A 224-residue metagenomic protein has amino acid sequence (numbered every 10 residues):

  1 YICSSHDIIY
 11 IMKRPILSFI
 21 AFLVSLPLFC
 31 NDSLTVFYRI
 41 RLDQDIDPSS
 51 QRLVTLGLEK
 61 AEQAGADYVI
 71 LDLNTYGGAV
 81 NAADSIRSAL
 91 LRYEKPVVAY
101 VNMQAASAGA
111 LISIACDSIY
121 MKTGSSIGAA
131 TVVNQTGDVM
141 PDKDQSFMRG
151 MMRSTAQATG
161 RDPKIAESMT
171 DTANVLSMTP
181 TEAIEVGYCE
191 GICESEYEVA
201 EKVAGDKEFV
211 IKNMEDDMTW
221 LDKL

Functional and structural regions predicted by a protein language model:
Y1-S4, I8: Short, positively charged and aromatic/hydrophobic N-terminal segments
I11-M12, F147: Intrinsically disordered, low-complexity sequence elements enriched in Ser/Thr/Gly/Pro
K13-F22: Sec-dependent signal peptide recognition, specifically the positively charged N-region followed immediately by
A21-C30: Hydrophobic h-region of N-terminal signal peptides that target proteins for export in Gram-negative bacteria
C30-L224: Soluble extramembrane regions of membrane proteins in the secretory/endomembrane system
